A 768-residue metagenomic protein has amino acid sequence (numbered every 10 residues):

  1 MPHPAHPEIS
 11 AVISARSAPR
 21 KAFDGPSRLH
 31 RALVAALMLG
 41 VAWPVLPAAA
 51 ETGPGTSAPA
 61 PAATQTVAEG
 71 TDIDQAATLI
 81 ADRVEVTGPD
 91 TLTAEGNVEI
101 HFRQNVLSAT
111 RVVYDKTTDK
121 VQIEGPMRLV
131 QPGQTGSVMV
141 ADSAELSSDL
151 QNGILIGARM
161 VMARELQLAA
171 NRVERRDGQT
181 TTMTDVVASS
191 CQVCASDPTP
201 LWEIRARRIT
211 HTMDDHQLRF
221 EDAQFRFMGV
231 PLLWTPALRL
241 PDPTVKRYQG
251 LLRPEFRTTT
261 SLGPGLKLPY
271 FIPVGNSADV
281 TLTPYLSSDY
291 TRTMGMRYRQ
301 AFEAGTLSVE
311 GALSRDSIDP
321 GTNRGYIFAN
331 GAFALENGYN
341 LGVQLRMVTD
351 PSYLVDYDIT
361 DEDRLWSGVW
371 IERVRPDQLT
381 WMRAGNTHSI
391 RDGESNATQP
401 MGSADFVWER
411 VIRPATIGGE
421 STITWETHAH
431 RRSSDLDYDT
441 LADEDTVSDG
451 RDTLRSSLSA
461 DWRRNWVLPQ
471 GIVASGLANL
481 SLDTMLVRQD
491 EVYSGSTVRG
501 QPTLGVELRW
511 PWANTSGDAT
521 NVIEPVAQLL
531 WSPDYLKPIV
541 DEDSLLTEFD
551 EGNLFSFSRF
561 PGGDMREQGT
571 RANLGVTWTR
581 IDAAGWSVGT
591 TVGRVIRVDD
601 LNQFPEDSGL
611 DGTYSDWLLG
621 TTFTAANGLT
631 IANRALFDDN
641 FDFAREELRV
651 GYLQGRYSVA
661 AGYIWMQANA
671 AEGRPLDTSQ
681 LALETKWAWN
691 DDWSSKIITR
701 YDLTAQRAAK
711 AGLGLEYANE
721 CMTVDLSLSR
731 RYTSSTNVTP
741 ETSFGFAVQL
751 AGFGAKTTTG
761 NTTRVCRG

Functional and structural regions predicted by a protein language model:
M1-S27: N-terminal secretory signal peptides that target proteins for export/translocation
H3, V12, A50-T52, I327 (+1 more regions): Generic N-terminal leader segments that precede the first folded domain
G25, G40, G53-G55: Residue-identity detector for glycine
A32-P44: Bacterial N-terminal signal peptides
A50-D185, E203-A206, T210-H211, L218 (+1 more regions): N-terminal amphipathic/hydrophobic interface segments
Q75, A195-S196: Short loop/turn motifs at secondary-structure junctions and domain boundaries
G136-I154, M160-S189, D197-I204, T212-G768: Outer-membrane beta-barrel proteins and related beta-barrel translocases across Gram-negative bacteria
